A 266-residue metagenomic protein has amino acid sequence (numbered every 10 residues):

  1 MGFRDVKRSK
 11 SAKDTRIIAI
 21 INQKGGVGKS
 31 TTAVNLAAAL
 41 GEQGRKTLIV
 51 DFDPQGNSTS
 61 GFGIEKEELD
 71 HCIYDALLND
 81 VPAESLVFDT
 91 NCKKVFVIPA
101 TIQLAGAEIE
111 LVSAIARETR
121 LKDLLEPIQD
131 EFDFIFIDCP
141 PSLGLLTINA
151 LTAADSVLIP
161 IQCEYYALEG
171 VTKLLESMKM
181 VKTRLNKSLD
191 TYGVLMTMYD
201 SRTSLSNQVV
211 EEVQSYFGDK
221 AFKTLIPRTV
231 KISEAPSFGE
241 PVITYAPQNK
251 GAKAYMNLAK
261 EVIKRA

Functional and structural regions predicted by a protein language model:
M1-A266: P-loop NTP-binding core
